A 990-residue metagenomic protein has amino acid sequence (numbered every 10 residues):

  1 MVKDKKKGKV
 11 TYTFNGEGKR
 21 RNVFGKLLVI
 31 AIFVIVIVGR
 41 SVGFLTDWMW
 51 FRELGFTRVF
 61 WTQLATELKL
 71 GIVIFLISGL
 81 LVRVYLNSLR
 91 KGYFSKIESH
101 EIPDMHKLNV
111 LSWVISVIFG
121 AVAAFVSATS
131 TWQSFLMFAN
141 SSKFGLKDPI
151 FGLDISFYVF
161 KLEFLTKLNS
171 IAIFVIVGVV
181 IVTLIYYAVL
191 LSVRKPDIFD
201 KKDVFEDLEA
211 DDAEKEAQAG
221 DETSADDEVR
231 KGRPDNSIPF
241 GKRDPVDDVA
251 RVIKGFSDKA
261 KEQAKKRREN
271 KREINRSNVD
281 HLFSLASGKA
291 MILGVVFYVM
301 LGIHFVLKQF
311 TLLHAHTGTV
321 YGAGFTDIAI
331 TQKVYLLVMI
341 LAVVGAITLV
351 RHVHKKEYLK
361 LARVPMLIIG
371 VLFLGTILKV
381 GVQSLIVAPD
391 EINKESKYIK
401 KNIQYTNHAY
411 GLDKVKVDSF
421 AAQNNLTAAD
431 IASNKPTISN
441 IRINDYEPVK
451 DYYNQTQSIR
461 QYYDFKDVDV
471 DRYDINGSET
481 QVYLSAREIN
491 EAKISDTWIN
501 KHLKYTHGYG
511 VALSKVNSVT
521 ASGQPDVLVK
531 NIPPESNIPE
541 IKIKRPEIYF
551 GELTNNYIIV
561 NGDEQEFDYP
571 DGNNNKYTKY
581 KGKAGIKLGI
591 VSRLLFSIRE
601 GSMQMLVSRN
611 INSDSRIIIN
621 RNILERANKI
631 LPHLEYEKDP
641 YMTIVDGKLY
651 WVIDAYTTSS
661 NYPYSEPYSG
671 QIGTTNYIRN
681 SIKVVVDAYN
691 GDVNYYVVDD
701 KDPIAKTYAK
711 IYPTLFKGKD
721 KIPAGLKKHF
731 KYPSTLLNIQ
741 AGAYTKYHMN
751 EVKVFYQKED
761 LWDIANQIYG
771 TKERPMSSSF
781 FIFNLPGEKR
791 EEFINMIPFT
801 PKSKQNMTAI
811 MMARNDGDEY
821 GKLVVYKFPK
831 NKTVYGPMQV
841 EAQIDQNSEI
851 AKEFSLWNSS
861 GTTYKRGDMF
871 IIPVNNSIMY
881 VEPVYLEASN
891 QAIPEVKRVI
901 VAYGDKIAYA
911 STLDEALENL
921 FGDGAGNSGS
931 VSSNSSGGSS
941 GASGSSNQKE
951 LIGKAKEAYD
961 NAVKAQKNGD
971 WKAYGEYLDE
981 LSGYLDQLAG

Functional and structural regions predicted by a protein language model:
K3-D4, G8-R21, L27-N968, K972-G990: Soluble extracytoplasmic regions of secretory-pathway and membrane proteins
